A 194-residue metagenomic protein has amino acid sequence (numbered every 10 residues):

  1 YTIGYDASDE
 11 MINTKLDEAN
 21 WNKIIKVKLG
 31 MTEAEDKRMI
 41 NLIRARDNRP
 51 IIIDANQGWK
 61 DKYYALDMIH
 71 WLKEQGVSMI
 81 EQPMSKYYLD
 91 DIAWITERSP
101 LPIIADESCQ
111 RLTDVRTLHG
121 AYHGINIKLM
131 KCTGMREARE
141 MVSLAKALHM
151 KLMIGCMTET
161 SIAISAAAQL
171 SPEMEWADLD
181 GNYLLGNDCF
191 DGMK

Functional and structural regions predicted by a protein language model:
Y1-S99: Metal-dependent enolase-superfamily TIM-barrel catalytic cores that perform enediolate-based chemistry
E10-I12, L112-R116, G134-E140, A163-I164 (+1 more regions): Short, charged, surface-exposed secondary-structure boundary motifs
N22-K26, P50-I52, V77-E81, P102-I104 (+3 more regions): Structural preference for beta-strand elements that scaffold enzyme active sites
K60-L72, R111-A121, M141, E159-E173: Catalytic cores of alpha/beta
P83-K86, A105-T113, L129-E137: A general structural motif
E97, K146, S171: Anion (oxyanion) recognition and catalysis
T117-S143, A147-C156: Active-site-adjacent C-terminal substructures of enzyme catalytic domains
M157-K194: Flexible C-terminal active-site loop/helix
